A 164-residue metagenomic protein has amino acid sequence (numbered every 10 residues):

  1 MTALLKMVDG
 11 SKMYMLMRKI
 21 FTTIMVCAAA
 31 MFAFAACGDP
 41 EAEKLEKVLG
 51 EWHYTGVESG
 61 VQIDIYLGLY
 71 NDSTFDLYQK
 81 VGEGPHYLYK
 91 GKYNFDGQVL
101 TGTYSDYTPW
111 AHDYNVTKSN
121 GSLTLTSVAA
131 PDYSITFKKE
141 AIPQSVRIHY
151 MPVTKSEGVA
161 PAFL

Functional and structural regions predicted by a protein language model:
A3-M13: Short, positively charged and aromatic/hydrophobic N-terminal segments
M13-I24: Bacterial N-terminal signal peptides that target proteins for export
C27-M31: Alpha-helical transmembrane segments
A33-A36: C-terminal motif of bacterial Sec signal peptides marking the signal peptidase cleavage site
G38-L88, T101-L164: Lipid interaction determinants
D96-V99: Surface-exposed, charged secondary-structure patches
